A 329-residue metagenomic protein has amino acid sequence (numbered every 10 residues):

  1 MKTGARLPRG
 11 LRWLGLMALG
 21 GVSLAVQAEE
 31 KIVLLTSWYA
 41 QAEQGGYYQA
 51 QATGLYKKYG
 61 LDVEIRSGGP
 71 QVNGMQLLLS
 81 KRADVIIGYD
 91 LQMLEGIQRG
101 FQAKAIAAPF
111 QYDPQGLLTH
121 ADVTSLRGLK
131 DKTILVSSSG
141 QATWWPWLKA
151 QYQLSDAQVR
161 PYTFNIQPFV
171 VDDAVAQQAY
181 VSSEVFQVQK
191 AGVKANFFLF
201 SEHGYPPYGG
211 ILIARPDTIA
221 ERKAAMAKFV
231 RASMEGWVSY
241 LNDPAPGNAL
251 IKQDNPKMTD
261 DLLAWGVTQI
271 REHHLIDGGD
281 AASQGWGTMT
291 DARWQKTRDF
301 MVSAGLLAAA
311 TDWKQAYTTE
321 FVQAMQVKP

Functional and structural regions predicted by a protein language model:
K2-G15: Bacterial N-terminal signal peptides that target proteins for export
S23-Q27: N-terminal signal peptide c-region/cleavage motif recognized by signal peptidases
E29-A179, F198: Short, glycine-/small- and polar/acidic-enriched structural segments that line small-molecule recognition paths
Q44, M75, L79, D90-M93 (+9 more regions): Extracytoplasmic/secreted envelope proteins and their assembly/folding machinery, especially bacterial periplasmic
G45, Q111-L117, Y208-L212, P216-D217 (+1 more regions): Small-molecule pocket liners
L91, F164-T259: Pocket-lining segment of extracytoplasmic ligand-binding domains
R222-L306: Secondary-structure end/capping motifs
A292-P329: Conserved C-terminal helix/tail region of periplasmic/extracytoplasmic solute-binding proteins
